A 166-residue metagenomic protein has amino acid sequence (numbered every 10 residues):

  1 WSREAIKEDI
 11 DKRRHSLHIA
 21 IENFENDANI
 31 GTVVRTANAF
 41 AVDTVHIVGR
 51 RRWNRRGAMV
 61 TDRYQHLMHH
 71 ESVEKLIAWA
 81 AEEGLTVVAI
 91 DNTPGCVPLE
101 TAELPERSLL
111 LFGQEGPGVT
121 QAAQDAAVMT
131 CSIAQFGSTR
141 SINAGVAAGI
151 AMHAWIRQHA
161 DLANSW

Functional and structural regions predicted by a protein language model:
W1-W166: Post-transcriptional modification and biogenesis factors for structured RNAs of the translation apparatus
